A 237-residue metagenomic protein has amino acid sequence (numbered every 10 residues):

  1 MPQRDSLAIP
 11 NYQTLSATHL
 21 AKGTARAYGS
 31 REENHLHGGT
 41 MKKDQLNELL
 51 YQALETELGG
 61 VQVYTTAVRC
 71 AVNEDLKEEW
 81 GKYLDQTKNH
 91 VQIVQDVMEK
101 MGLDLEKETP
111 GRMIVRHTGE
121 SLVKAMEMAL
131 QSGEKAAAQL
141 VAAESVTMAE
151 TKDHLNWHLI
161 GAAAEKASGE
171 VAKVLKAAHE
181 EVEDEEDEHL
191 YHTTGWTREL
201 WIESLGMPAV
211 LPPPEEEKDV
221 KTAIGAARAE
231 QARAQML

Functional and structural regions predicted by a protein language model:
R4: Cationic, low-complexity basic patches in intrinsically disordered or flexible, solvent-exposed regions
N11-L237: Iron-associated oxidoreductase/ferritin-like identity signal
